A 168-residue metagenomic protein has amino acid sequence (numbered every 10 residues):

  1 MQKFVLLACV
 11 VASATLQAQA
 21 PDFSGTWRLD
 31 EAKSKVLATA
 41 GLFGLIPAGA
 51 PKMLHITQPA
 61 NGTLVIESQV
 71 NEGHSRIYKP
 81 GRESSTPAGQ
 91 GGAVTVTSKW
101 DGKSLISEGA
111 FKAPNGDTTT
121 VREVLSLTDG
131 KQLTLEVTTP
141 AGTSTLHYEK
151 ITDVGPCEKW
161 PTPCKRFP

Functional and structural regions predicted by a protein language model:
F4-L16: Sec-dependent N-terminal signal peptides
Q19-P168: Hydrophobic small-molecule pocket/channel-lining residues, especially in calycin-type beta-barrels
